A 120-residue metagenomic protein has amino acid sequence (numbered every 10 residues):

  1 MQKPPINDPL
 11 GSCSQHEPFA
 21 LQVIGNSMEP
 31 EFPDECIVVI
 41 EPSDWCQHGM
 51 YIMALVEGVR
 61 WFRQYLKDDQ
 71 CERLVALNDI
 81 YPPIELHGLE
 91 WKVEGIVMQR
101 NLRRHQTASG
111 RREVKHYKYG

Functional and structural regions predicted by a protein language model:
Q2-P5, V23: N-terminal "first-domain core" detector
P4-S12: Short, positively charged
S14-G120: Acidic/glycine-rich C-terminal interaction modules and beta/coil loop segments that lie outside canonical DNA-binding
